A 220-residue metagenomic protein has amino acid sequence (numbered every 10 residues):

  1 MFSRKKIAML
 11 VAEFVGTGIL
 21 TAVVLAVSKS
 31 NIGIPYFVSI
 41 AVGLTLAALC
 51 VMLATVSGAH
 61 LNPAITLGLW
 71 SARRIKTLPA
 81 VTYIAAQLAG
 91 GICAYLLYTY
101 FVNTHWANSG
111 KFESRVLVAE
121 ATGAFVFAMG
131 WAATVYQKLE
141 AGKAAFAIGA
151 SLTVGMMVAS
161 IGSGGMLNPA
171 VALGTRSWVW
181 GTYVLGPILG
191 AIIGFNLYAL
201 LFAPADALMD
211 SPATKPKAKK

Functional and structural regions predicted by a protein language model:
M1-K220: Membrane-interface helix-loop junctions and terminal tails of multi-pass membrane proteins
